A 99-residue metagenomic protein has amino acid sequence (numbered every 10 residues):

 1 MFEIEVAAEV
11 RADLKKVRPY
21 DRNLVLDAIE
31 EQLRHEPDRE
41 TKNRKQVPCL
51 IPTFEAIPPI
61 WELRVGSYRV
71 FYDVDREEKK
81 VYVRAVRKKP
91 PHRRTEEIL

Functional and structural regions predicted by a protein language model:
M1-S67, R76-K80, P90-L99: Basic, Lys/Arg-enriched alpha-helical interface segments
Y72: Short, charged interaction patches at domain edges and termini
R87: Residues forming the ATP-binding cleft of Hanks-type serine/threonine protein kinase domains
